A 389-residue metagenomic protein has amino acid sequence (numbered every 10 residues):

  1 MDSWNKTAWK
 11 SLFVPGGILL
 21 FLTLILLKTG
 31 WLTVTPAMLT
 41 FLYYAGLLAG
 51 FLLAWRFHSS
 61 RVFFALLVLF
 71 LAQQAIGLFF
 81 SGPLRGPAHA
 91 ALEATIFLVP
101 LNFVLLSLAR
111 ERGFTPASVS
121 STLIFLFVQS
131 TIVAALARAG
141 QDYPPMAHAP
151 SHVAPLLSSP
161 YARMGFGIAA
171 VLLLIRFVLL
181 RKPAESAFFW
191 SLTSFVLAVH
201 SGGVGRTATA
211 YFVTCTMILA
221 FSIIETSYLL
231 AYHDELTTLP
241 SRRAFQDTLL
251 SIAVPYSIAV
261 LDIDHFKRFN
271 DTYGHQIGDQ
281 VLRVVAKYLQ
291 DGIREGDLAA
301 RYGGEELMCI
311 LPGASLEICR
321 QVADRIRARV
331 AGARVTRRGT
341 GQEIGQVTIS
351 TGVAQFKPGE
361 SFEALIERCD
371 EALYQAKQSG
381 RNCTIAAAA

Functional and structural regions predicted by a protein language model:
M1-Y228: Regulatory sensory/coupling modules that transmit signals to nucleotide-handling catalytic cores
L229-D247, L261-H275, R283: Conserved nucleotide-binding and Mg2+-coordinating catalytic segments in signaling enzymes
T237, A259-D262, G304, C369: Conserved metal-coordinating catalytic motifs of nucleotidyl cyclase and c-di-GMP turnover enzymes
R242-I258, F269, A286-R294, P312: Short regulatory alpha-helical coupling segments that immediately precede and/or link into cyclic nucleotide signaling
A286, I318-G339, I349, R368-D370: Alpha-helical scaffold within the catalytic cores of cyclic-nucleotide enzymes
L298-R301: A short pre-motif secondary-structure segment
I310-Q321, R338-Q342, I349-L365: Catalytic strand-loop-helix junctions within cyclic-nucleotide turnover domains
R320, A354-A388: Catalytic-core segments of nucleotide cyclases and related cyclic-nucleotide turnover enzymes
